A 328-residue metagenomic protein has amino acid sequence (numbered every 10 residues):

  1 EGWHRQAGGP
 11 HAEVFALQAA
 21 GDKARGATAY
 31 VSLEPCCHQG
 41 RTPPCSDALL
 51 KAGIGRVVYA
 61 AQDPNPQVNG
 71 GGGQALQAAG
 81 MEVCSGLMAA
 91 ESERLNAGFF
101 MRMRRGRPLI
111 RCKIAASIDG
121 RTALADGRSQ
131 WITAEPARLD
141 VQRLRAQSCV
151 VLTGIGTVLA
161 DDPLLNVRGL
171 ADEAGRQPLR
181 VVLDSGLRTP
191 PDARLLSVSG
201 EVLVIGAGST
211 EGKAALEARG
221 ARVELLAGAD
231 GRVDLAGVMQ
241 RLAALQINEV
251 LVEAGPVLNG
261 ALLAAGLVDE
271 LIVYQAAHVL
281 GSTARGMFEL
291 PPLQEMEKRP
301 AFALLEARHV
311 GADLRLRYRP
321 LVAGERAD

Functional and structural regions predicted by a protein language model:
E1-E91, G208, A261-L263: Zn2+-dependent cytidine deaminase-like catalytic core
C36, L76, G120, G154 (+5 more regions): Residue-level signal for inorganic ion chemistry
R56-V57, V150, E249, D269-E270: Residues at the N-termini of beta-strands
P64-Q67, A90-E91, L159, R188-P190 (+2 more regions): Short gly/pro/ser/thr-enriched loop/turn and capping motifs at secondary-structure boundaries
N65-A79, R194-L196, K213-G220, G286: Active-site-proximal loop->helix
M101-N248, V257-G260, G324, D328: Active-site ligand-binding patch in enzyme domains
A265-F302: Flexible, gly/pro- and Lys/Arg-enriched active-site loops
L290-D328: Conserved histidine-centered catalytic loops in small-molecule metabolism enzymes
